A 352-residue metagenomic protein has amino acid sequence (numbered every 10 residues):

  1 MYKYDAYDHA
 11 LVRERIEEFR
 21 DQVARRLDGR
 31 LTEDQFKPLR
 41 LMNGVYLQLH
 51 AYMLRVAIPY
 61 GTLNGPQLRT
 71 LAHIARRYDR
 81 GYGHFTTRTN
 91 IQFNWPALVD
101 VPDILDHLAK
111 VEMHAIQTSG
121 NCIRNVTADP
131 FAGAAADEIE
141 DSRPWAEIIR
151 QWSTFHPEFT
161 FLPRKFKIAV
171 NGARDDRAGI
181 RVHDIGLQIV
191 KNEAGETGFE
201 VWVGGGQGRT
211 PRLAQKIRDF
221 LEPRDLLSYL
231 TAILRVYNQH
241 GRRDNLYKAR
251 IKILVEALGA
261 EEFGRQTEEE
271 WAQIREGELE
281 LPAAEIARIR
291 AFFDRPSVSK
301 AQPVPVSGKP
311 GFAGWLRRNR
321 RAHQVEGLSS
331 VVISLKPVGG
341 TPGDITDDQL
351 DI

Functional and structural regions predicted by a protein language model:
M1-I352: Peripheral terminal and linker regions in Fe-S/redox and tRNA-modifying enzymes
